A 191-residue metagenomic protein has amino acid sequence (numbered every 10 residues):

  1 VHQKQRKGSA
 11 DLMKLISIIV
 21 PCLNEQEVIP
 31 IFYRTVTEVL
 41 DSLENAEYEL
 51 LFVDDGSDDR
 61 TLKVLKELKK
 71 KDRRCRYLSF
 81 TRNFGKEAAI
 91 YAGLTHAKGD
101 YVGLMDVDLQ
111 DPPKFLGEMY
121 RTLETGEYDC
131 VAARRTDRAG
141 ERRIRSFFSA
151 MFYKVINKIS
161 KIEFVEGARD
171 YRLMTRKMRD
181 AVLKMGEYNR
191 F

Functional and structural regions predicted by a protein language model:
R6-E38, N45: N-proximal low-complexity "stem/linker" segments adjacent to membrane-targeting elements
V20, E44-G56, L78-S79: Short beta-strand/loop segment that forms part of the nucleotide-sugar
E27-I31, D59-L68: Acidic helix N-cap motif at the loop->helix transition within catalytic regions of sugar-transfer enzymes
L40-A46, K69-R74: Short helix-capping segments at alpha-helix termini
D54-L62, L109-Q110: A conserved acidic beta->alpha catalytic loop
E67, R74, L78-R82, K86-H96 (+2 more regions): Acceptor/aglycone-binding surface of glycosyltransferases and processive sugar-polymer synthases
